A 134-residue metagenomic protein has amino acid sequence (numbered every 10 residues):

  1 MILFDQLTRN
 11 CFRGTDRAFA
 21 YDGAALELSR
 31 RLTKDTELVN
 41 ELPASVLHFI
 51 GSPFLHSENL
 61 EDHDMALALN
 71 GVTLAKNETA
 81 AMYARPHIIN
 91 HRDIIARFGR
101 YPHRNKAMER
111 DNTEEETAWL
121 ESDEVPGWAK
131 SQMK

Functional and structural regions predicted by a protein language model:
L3-K134: Intrinsically disordered, low-complexity activation-like regions
